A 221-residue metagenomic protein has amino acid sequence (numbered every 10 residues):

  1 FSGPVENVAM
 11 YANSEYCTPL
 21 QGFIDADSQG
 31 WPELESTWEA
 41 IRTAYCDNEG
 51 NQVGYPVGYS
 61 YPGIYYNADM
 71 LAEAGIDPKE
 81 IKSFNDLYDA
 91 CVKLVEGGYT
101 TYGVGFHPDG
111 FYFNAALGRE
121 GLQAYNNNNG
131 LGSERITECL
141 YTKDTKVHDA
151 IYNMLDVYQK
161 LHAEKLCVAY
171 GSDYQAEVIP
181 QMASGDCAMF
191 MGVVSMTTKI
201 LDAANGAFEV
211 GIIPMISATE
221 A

Functional and structural regions predicted by a protein language model:
F1, E6-M10, A115, Y152-A221: Extracytoplasmic/periplasmic substrate-binding proteins
P4-N7, Y16, L20, N67 (+6 more regions): Stable alpha-helical elements in mature extracytoplasmic
V5-P62, Y88, I213: Hinge/lid segment of periplasmic solute-binding proteins
Q21-T37, E80, L122-N153, D202-A203 (+1 more regions): Short, solvent-exposed loop/beta-turn-alpha elements that line the ligand-binding surface or hinge of extracytoplasmic
A44-V57, P62, Y88-L140, C187: Extracytoplasmic/periplasmic solute-binding protein
Y59-Y61, Y66, E177: A conserved catalytic-core signature of glycosyltransferases
D69-E80, A163-E164: Aromatic-glycine-rich donor-binding/catalytic loop that engages nucleotide-sugar donors across glycosyltransferases
D89-K93, S133-G171: Glycine-centered hinge/linker elements that transmit conformational signals in sensory and ligand-binding systems
